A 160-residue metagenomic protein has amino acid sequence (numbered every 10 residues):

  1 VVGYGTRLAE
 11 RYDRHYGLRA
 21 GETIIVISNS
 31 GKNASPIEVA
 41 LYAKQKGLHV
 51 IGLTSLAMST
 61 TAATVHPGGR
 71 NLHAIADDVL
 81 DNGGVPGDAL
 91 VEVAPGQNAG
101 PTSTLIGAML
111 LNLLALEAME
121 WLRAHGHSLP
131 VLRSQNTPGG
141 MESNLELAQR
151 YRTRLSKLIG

Functional and structural regions predicted by a protein language model:
V1-L116: Glycine-rich phosphate-binding loops that contact phosphosugars or nucleotide phosphates
D88-V91, E120-L145: Internal, active-site/partner-interface "lid" segment
P138-G160: Acidic, Ser/Thr-rich low-complexity intrinsically disordered segments
